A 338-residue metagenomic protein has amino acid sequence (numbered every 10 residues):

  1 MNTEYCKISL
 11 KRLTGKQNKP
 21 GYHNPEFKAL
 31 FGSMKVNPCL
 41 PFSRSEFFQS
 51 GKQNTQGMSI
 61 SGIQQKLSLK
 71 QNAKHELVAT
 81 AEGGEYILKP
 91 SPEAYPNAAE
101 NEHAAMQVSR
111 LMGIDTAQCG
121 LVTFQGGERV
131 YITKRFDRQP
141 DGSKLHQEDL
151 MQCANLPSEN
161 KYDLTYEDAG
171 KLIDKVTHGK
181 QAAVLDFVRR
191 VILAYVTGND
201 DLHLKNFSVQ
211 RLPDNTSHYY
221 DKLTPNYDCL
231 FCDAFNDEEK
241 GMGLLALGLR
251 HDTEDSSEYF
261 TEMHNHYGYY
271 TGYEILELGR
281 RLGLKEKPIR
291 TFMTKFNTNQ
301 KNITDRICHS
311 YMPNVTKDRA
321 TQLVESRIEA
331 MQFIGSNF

Functional and structural regions predicted by a protein language model:
M1-L204, S208-F338: Anionic ligand-binding catalytic core segments
